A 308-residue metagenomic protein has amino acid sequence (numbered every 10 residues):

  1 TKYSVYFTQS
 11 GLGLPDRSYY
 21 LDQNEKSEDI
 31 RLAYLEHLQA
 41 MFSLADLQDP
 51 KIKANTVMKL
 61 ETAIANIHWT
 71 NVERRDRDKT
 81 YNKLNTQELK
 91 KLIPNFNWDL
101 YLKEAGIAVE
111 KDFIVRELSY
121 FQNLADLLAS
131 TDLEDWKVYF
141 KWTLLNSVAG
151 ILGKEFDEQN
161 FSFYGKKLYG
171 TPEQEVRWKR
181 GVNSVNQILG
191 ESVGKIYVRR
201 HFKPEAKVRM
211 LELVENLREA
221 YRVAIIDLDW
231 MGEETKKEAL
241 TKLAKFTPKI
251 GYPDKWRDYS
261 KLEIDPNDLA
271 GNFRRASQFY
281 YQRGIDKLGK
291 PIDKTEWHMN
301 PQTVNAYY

Functional and structural regions predicted by a protein language model:
T1-E212, N216: Noncatalytic, helix-rich "gating/capping" subdomain that lines the substrate-entry/channel surface of large enzyme
A63, L92-F96, I107, I114-L118 (+4 more regions): Intrinsically disordered, low-complexity linker/terminal regions across diverse proteins
